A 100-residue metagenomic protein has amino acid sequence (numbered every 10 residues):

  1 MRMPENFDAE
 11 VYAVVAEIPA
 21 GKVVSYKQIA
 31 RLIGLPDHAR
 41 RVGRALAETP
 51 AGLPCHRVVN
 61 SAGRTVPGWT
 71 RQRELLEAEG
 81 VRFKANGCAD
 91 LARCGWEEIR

Functional and structural regions predicted by a protein language model:
M1-R100: Nucleic acid-binding interface residues in structured DNA/RNA-binding domains, emphasizing the DNA-engaging scaffolds
